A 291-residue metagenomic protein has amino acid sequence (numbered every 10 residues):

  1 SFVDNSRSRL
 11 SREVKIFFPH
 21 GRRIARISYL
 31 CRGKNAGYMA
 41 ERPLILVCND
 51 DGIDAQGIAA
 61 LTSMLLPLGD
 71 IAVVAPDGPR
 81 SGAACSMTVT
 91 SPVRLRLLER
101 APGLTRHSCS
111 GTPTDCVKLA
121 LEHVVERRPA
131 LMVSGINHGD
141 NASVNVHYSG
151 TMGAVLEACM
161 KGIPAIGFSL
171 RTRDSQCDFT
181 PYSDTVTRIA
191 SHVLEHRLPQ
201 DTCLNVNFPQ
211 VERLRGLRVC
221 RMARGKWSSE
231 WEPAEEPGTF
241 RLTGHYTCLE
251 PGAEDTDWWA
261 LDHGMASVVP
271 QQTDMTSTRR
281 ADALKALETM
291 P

Functional and structural regions predicted by a protein language model:
D4-R7, K15-I24, Y29-C31: Short terminal hydrophobic/aromatic SLiMs and anchors at protein ends
A40-E41, I45-C48, Q56-H123, R127-R128: A cross-family phosphate/adenosyl-ligand binding-site feature
D51, P79, T112-P113, N137-D140 (+2 more regions): Short glycine-rich anion-binding loops that position phosphate/pyrophosphate groups of nucleotides and phosphorylated
L131: Short, Asp-centered acidic motifs that coordinate Mg2+ and/or phosphate in catalytic or ligand-binding sites
D140-S149: Glycine/threonine-rich flexible loop motifs
A154-A158: Hydrophobic/aromatic ligand-binding patch that stacks against planar heteroaromatic rings of cofactors or nucleotides
C159-P181: Glycine-rich phosphate/pyrophosphate-binding loops and their adjacent beta-strand/loop elements at enzyme active sites
F179-P291: Electrostatically charged, flexible surface regions
